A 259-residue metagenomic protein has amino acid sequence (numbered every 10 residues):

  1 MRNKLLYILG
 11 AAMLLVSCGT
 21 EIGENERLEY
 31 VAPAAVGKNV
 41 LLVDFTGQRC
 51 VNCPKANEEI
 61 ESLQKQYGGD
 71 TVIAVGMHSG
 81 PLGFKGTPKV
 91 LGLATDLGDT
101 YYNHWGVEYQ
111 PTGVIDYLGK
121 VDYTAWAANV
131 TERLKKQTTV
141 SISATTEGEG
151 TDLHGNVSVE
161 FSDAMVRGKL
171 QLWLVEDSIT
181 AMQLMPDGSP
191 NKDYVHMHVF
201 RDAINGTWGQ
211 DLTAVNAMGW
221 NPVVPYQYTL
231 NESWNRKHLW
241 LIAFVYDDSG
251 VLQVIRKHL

Functional and structural regions predicted by a protein language model:
M1-L41, V51: Bacterial Sec-dependent N-terminal signal peptides
L5, L28, K65, K192 (+1 more regions): Intrinsically disordered, low-complexity segments enriched in small/polar residues
S17, T46-G47, A56, G113 (+1 more regions): Small-side-chain structural scaffolding
G19-G23, P54-N57, P186-P190: Short N-terminal helix-initiation segments at or just after the protein's N-terminus
R27-E29, I60-K65, Y101, A127-E132: Intrinsically disordered, low-complexity boundary segments flanking structured domains
V31-G80: Local sequence-structure signature of Cys/Sec-based thiol-disulfide redox active-site neighborhoods
D70, G76-L259: Short, conserved sequence motifs used for protein processing/export or organelle targeting and for catalysis
